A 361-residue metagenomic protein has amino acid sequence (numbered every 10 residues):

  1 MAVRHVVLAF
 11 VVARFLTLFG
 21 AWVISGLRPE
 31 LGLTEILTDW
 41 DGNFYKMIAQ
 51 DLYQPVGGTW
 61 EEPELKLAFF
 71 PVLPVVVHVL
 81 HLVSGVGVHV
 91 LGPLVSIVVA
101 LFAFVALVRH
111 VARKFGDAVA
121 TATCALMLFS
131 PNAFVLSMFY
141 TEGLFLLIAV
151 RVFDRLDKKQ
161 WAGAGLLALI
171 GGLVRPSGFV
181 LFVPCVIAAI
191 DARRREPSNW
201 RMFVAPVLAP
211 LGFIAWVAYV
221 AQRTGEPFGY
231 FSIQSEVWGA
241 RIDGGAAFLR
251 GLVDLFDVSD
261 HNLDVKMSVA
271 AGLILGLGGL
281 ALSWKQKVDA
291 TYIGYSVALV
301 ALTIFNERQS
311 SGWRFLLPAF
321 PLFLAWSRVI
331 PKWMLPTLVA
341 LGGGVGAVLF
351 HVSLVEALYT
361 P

Functional and structural regions predicted by a protein language model:
A13-G32, I36-L37, F182-D191, R195-S283 (+1 more regions): Membrane-lumen/periplasm interface segments of specific transmembrane helices in polyprenyl phosphate-linked
D39-Q54, E62-G85, G245-G251: Short hydrophobic/aromatic helix or loop-helix immediately within or flanking a transmembrane segment in polytopic
E62-L67, P71, V75, V83-F102 (+1 more regions): Loop-to-helix entry region of an early transmembrane alpha helix in multi-pass inner-membrane enzymes
V79, L91-K114, G276-L282: Transmembrane-helix motifs of polytopic, lipid-linked glycan transferases
G87-L91, L107-F129, A290-G294: Transmembrane-helix signature of polytopic, membrane-embedded enzymes that assemble or transfer cell-envelope glycans
A118, V152-G163, I190, I330: Membrane-interface transmembrane helices that cradle and orient dolichyl/undecaprenyl
M138-L144, G312: Short acidic/glycine- and proline-prone juxtamembrane loop motifs at membrane-interface regions of multi-pass membrane
L146-L147, A164-A189: Transmembrane-embedded, aromatic-rich helix segments that form part of the hydrophobic channel/pocket engaging
